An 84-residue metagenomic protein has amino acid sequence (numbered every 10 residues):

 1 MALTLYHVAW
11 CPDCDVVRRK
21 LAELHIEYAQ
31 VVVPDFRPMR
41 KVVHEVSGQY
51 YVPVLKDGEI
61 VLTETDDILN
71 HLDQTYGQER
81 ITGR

Functional and structural regions predicted by a protein language model:
A2-A9, D15-R84: GST-like domain detector, emphasizing the conserved glutathione-binding G-site in the N-terminal thioredoxin-like
